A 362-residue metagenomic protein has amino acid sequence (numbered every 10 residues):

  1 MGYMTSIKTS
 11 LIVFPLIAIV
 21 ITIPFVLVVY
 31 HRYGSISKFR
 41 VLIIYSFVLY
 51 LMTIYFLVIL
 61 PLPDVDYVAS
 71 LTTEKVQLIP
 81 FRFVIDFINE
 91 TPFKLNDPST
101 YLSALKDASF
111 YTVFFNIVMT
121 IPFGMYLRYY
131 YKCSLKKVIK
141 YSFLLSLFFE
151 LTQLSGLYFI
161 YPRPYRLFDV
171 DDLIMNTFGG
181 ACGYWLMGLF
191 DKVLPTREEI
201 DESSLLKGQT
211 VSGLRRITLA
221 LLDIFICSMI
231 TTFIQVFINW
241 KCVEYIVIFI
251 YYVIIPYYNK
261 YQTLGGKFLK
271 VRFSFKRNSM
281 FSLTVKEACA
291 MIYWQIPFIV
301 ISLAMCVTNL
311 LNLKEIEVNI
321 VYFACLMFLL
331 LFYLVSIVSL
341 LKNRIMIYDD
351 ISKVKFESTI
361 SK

Functional and structural regions predicted by a protein language model:
G2-P164, A181-L269, F275-K362: Bulky hydrophobic segments
L167-F178: Individual transmembrane alpha-helices with interfacial aromatic-anchor signatures
